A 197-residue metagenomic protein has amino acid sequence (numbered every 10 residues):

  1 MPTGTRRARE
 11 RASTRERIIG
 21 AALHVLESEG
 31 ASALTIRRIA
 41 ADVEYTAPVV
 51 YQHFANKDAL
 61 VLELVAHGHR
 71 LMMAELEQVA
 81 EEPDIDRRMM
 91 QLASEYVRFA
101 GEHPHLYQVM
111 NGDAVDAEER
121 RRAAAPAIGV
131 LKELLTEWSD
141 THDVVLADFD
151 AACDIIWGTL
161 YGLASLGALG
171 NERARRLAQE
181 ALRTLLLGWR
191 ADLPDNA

Functional and structural regions predicted by a protein language model:
M1-S13, H24, L193-A197: N-terminal intrinsically disordered/low-complexity leader segments
R17, A21, V25-A59, E63: Helix-turn-helix
L26, V61-G68, Y107-M110, R120 (+1 more regions): Alpha-helical DNA-contacting segments of helix-turn-helix folds
E63, E77-H105, A152, I156: Hydrophobic alpha-helical connector segments
A66-M90, R121-P126, L131: Amphipathic alpha-helical linker/stalk segments
R70, F99, A117-D140, D150-I155 (+1 more regions): Amphipathic alpha-helical packing segments from all-alpha helical-bundle domains
V97-E118, S165-L169: Amphipathic alpha-helical segments used for helix-helix packing
E137, W157-R173, L187-D195: Amphipathic C-terminal alpha-helical segment
